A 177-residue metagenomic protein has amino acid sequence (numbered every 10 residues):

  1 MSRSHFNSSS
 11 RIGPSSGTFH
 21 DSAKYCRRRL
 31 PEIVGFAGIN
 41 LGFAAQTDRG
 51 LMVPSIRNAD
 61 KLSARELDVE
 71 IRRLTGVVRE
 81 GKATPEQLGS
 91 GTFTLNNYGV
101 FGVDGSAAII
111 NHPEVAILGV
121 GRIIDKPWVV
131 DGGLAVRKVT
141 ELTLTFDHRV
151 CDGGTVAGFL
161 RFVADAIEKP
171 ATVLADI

Functional and structural regions predicted by a protein language model:
M1-I177: C-terminal catalytic/motor cores of large multi-domain enzyme assemblies
